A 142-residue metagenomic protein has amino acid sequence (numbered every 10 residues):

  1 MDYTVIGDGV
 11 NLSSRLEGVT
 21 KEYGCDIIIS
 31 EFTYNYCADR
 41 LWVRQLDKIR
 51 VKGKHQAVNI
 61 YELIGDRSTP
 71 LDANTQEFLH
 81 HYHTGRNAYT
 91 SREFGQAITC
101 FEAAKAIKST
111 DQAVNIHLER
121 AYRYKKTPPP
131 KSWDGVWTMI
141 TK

Functional and structural regions predicted by a protein language model:
M1-E17, R50: Catalytic-core segments of nucleotide cyclases and related cyclic-nucleotide turnover enzymes
G7, G53, G135-V136: Glycine-centered flexibility motif
S13, T20-N87, S91, Q96 (+4 more regions): Cytosolic regulatory/linker segments at or just downstream of nucleotide-handling modules in signal-transduction
P130-K142: Intrinsically disordered, low-complexity, charge-biased linker/tail regions
